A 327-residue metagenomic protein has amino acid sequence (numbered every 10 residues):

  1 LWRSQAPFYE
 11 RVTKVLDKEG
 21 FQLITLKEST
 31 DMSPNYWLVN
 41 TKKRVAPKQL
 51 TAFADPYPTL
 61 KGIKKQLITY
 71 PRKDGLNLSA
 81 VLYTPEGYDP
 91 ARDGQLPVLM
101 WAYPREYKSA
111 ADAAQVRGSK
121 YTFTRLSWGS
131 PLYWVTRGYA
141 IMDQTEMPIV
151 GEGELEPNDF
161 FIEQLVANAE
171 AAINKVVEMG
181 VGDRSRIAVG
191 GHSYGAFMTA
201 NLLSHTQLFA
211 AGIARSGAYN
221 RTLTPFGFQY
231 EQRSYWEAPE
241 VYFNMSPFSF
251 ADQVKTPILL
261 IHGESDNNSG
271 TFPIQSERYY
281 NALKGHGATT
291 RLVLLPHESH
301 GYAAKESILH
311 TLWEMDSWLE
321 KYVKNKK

Functional and structural regions predicted by a protein language model:
L1-P97, E106-V116, Y121-L132, T136-R137 (+2 more regions): Peripheral, non-catalytic segments that deliver or gate enzyme domains
I68, M100, I258: A broad, low-specificity signal marking well-ordered, structured residues that form hydrophobic/aromatic
T84, Y103, R215-G217: A secondary-structure boundary/capping signal
P97-W101, I141: Hydrophobic beta-strand anchors of alpha/beta hydrolase catalytic cores
A102-Y103, H262: The conserved beta1-alpha1 loop
P104-E106, Y194-G195: Acidic helix/loop microenvironments that form the catalytic cleft of cell-wall polysaccharide enzymes
A111, Q115-K327: Active-site-proximal cap/loop segments of hydrolase catalytic domains
